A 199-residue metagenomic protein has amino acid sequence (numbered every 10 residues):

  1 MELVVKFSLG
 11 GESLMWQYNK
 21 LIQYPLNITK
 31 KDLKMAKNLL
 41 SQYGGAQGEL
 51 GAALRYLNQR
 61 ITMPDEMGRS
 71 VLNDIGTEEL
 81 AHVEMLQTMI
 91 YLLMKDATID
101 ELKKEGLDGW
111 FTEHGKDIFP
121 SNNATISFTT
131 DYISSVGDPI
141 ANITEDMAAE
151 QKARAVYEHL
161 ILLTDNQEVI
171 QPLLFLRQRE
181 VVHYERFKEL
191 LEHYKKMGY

Functional and structural regions predicted by a protein language model:
M1-L14: Short, Lys/Arg-enriched N-terminal segments with co-localized hydrophobic residues within the first ~10-30 amino acids
G11-Y199: Non-heme di-metal
